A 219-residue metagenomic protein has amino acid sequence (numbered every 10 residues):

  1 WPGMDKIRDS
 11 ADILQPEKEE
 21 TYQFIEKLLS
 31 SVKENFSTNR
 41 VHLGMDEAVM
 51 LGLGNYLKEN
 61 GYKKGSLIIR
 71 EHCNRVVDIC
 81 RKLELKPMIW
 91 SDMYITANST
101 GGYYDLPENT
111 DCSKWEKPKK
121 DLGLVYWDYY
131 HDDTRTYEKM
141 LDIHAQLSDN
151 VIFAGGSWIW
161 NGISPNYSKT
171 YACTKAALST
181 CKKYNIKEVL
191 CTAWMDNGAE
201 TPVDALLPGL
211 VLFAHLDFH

Functional and structural regions predicted by a protein language model:
W1, L14-E17, S31, H144: Generic low-polarity alpha-helical segments
W1, V49-N55: Short acidic/His/Gly/Ser-rich catalytic and metal-binding motifs that mark active-site loops of diverse hydrolases
W1-D5, L206: Short, flexible, mixed-charge acidic loops at enzyme active sites
I7-L14, M50, H131, W158-W160: Conserved radical SAM core fold
A11-E17, N60-G65: Second-shell loop/turn segments in exported
Y22-E34, T38-R40, E47, K58-H219: Substrate-binding groove of N-acetylhexosamine-processing glycoside hydrolases
